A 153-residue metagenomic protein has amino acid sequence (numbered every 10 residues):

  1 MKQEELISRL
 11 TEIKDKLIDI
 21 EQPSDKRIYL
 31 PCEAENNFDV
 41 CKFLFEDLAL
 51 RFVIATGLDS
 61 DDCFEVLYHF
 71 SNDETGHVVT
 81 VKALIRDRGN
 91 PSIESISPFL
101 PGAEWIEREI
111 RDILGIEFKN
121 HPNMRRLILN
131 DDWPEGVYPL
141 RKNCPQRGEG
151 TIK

Functional and structural regions predicted by a protein language model:
M1-K153: Terminal low-complexity/charged segments
